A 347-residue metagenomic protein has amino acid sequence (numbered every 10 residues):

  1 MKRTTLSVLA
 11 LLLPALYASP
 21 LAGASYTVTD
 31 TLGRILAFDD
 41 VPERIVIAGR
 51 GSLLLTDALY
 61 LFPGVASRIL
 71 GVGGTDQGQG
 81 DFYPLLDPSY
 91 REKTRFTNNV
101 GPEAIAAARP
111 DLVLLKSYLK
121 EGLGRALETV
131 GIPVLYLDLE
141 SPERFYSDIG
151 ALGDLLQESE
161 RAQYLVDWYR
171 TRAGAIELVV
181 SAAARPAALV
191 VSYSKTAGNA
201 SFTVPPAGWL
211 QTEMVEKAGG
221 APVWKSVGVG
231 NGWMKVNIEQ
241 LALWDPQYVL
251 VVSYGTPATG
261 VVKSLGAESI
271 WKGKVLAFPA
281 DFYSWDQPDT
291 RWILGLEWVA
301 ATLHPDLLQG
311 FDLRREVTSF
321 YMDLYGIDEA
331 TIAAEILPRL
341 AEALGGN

Functional and structural regions predicted by a protein language model:
M1-T4: Positively charged n-region of N-terminal signal peptides that target proteins for export
S7-Y17: Bacterial N-terminal signal peptides
A18-S25: Boundary at the C-terminal end of the N-terminal hydrophobic targeting segment
S25-V28, I35, G122-A200, W224-S226 (+1 more regions): Extracytoplasmic substrate-binding proteins
V46-G49, L70-G73, L112-K116, V134-D138 (+5 more regions): Structural recognition of the beta-strand scaffold that forms the well-ordered cores of secreted hydrolase catalytic
I47-A106, L112-Y118, G220-V223: A short, structured surface patch at a secondary-structure boundary
E92-T97, G101-L115, I132, N237-Y254: Proline-aspartate-enriched helix->loop->beta-strand connector
F202-G232: Alpha-helical, coiled-coil/dimerization segments enriched in small aliphatic residues
